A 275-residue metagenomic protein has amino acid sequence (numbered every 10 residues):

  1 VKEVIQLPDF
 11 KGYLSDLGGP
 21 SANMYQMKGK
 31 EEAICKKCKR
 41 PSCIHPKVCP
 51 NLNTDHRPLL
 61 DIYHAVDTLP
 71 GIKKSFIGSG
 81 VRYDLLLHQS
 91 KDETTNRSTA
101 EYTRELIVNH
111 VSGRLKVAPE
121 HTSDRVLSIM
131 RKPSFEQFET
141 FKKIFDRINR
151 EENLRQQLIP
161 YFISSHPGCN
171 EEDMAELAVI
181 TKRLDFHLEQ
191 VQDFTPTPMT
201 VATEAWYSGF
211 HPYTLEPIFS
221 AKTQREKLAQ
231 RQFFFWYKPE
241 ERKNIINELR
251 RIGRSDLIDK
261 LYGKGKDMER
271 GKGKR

Functional and structural regions predicted by a protein language model:
V1, D16-L17, G78-G80, S90-K91 (+6 more regions): Composition- and surface-driven signal marking solvent-exposed, interaction-prone regions in large proteins
K2-I159, I163-P167: Conserved SAM/AdoMet-binding glycine-rich loop
K28-R57, S128-M130, S134-E136, K182 (+2 more regions): Radical SAM enzyme [4Fe-4S]-AdoMet core and its adjacent flexible, acidic and glycine-rich loops/tails across
A100-S112, A178-P198: Structural recognition of alpha->loop->beta junctions
V117, V191, G253: Conserved, mostly hydrophobic/aromatic
H166-R183: Catalytic cores of alpha/beta
M199-R275: Radical SAM enzyme core and accessory elements
